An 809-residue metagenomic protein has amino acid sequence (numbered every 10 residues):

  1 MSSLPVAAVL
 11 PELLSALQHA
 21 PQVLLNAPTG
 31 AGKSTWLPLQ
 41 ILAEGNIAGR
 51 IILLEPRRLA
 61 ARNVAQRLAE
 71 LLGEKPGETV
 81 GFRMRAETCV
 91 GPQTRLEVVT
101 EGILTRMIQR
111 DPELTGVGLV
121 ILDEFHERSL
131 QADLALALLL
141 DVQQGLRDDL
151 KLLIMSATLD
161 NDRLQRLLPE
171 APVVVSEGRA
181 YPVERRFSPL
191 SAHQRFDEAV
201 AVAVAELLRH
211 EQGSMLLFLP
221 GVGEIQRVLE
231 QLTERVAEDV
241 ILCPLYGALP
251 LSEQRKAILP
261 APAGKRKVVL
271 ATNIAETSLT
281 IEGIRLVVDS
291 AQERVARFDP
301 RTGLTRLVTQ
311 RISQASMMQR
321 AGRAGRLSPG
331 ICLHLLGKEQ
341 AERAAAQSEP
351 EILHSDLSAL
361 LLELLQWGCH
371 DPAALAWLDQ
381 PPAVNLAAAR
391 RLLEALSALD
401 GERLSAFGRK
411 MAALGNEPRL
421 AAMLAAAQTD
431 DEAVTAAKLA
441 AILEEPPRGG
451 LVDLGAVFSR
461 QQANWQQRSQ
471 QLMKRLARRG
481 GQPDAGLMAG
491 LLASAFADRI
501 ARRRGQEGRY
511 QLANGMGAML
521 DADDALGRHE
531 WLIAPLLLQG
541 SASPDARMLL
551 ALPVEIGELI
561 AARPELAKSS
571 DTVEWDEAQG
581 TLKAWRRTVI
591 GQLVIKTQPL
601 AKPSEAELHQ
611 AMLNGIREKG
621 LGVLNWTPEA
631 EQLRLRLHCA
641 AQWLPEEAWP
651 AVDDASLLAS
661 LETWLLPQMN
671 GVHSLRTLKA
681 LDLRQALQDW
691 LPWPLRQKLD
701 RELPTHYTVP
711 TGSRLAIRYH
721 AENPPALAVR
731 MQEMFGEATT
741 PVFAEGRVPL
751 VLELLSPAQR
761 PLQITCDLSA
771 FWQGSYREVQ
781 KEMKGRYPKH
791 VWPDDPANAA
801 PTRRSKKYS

Functional and structural regions predicted by a protein language model:
M1-M423, P483, L538, E722: P-loop NTPase motor module signature
D111-H126, S290-R294, G303, A315 (+5 more regions): Extended active-site and interfacial segments that coordinate phosphate-rich ligands in large catalytic machineries
I121-L122, V240-I241, P250, Q254 (+2 more regions): Charge-dense polyanion-binding interfaces
Y181, A518, R714-A716: Short, isolated positions in well-ordered beta-strands
L399, E432-G517, E530-H706, E745-S809: Acidic, serine/threonine- and proline-rich low-complexity intrinsically disordered segments
L520-D521, W585, I717-R718: Short capping micro-motif at the N-terminus of alpha-helices
A686-V748: C-terminal accessory/binding modules appended to enzymatic or scaffolding proteins
